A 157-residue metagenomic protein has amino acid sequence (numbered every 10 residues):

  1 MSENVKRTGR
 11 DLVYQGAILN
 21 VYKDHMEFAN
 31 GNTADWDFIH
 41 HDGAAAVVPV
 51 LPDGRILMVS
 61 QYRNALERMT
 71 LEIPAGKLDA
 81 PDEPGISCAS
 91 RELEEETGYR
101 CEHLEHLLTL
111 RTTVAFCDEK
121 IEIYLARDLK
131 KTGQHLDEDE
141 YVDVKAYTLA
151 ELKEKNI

Functional and structural regions predicted by a protein language model:
S2-K6, N32, H106, L125 (+1 more regions): Nudix hydrolase/Nudix homology domain
S2-N4, W36, A46-R91, T132-Q134: Conserved Nudix-box catalytic region and its N-terminal flanking loop in Nudix hydrolases and closely related
G9-A46, P52: Acidic, metal-coordinating catalytic segment for phosphate/diphosphate chemistry, firing primarily on the Nudix
Q15, N20-Y22, G43, C117-K120 (+1 more regions): A generic structural signal for well-ordered coil/turn residues at beta-strand boundaries that shape enzyme active-site
Y22-N30, T113-T132: Active-site-adjacent beta-strand/loop module that shapes the phosphate/pyrophosphate-binding cleft
M58, I73-H106, Y124, E138-D139 (+1 more regions): The catalytic Nudix box helix
